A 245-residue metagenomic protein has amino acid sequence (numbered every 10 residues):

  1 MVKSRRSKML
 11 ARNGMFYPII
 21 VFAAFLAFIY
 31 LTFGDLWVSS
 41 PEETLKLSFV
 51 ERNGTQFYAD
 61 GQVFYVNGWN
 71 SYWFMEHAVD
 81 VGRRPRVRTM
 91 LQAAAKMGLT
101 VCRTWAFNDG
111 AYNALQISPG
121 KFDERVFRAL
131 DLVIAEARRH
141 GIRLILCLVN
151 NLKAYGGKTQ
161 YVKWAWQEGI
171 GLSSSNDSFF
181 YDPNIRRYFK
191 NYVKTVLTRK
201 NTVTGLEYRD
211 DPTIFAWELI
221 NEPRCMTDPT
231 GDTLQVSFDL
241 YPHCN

Functional and structural regions predicted by a protein language model:
M1-R12: Short, low-complexity, Lys/Arg-enriched N-terminal segments of secretory-pathway carbohydrate enzymes
S7, I19-A23, M90, V133: Generic signature of intrinsically disordered, low-complexity, basic-rich segments and short cationic peptides
A11-I19: Membrane-interface recognition of transmembrane alpha-helix starts, especially the cytoplasmic loop-to-helix transition
P18-T32: Hydrophobic membrane-insertion alpha-helices, especially the h-region of bacterial N-terminal signal peptides
G34-E43: Low-complexity, Pro/Ser/Thr-rich intrinsically disordered segments of extracellular/cell-surface proteins
E42-N245: Active-site mouth of glycoside hydrolases
